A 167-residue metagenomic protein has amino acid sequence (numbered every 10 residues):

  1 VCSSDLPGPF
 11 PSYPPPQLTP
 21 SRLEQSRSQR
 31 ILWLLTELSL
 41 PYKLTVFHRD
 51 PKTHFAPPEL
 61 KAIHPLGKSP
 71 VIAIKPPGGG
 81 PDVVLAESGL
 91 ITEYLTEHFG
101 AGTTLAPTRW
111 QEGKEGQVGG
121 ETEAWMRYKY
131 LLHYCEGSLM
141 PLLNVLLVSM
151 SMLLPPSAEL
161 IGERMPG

Functional and structural regions predicted by a protein language model:
S4-L160: GST-like domain detector, emphasizing the conserved glutathione-binding G-site in the N-terminal thioredoxin-like
G162-G167: Amphipathic alpha-helical packing segments from all-alpha helical-bundle domains
